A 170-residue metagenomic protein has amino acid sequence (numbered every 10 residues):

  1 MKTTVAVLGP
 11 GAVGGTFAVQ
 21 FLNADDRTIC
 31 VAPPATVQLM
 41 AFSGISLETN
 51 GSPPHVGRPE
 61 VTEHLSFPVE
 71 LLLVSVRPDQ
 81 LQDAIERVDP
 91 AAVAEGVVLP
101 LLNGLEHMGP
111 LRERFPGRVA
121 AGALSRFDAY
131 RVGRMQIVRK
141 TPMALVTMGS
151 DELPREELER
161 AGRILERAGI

Functional and structural regions predicted by a protein language model:
M1-P53: NAD(P)+-binding Rossmann beta1-loop-alpha1 motif at the extreme N-terminus of oxidoreductases
T3-T4, E70, R118, A144: Nucleotide donor/acceptor-binding cores
V7, C30-V31, V74-S75, P100-L101 (+1 more regions): Active-site-adjacent beta-strand anchor residues
A24, A91, R114-V119, R134-I170: Internal alpha-helical scaffold of NAD(P)-dependent oxidoreductase catalytic cores
T36-M40, H107-G109, E156: Short, charged/polar "capping" segments at the starts of alpha-helices and the immediately preceding loops
G51-V56, R163-I164: Short, conserved catalytic or adaptor-binding loops enriched in Gly and charged residues
P54-I137: Rossmann-like NAD(P)(H) cofactor-binding subdomain of soluble oxidoreductases
